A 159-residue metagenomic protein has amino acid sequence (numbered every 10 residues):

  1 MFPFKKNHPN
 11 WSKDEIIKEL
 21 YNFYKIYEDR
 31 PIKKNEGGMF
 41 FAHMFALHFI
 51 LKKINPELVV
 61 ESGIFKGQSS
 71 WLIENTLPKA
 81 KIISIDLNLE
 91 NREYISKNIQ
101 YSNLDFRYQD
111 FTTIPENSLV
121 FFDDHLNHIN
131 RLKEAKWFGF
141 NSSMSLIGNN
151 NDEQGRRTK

Functional and structural regions predicted by a protein language model:
M1-K159: A short alpha-helical cap/connector motif
